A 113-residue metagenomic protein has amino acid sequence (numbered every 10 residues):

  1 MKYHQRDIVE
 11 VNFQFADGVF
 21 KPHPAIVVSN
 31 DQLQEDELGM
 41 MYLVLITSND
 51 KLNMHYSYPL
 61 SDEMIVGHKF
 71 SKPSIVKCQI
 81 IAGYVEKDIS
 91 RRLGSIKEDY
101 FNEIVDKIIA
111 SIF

Functional and structural regions predicted by a protein language model:
M1-F113: Conserved functional hotspots at enzyme active or ligand-binding sites that engage polyanionic ligands
